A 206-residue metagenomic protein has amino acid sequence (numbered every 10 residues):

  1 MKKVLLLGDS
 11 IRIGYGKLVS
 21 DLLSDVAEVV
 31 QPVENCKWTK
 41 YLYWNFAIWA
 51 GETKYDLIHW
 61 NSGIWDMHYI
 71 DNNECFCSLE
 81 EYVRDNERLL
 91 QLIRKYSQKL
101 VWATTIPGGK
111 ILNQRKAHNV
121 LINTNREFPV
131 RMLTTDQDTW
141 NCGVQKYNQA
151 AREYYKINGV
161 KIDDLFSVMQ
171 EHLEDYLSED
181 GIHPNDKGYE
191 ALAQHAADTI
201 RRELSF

Functional and structural regions predicted by a protein language model:
M1-H59, E190-A191: Serine-esterase "nucleophile elbow" of acetyl-processing enzymes
L22-D25, W44-F206: Alpha-helical cap/lid subdomain in secreted, periplasmic, or secretory-pathway luminal O-acyl-processing enzymes
